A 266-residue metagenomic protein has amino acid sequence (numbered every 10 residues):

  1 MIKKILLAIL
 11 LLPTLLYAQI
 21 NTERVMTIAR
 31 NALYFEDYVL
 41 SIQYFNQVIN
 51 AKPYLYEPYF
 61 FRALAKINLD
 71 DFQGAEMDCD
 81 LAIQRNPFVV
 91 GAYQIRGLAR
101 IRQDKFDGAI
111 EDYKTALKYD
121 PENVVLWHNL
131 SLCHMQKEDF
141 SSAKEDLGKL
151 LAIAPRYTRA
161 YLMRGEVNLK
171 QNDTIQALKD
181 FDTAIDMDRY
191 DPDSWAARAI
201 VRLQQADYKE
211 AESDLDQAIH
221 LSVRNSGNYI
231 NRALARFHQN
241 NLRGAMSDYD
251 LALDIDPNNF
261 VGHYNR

Functional and structural regions predicted by a protein language model:
N21-E23, Y56-E57, V90-Q94, V124-V125 (+4 more regions): Helix-start (N-cap) detector for alpha-helical repeat units in TPR-like alpha-solenoids, especially tetratricopeptide
Y34-F35, N68, R102, Q136 (+3 more regions): Register position in tetratricopeptide repeats
